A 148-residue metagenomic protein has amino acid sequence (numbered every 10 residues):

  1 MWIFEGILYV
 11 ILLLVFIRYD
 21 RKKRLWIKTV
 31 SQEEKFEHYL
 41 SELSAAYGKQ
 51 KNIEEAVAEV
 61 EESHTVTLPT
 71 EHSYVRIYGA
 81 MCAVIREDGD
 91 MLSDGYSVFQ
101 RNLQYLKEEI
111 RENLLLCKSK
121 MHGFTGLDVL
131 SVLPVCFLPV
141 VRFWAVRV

Functional and structural regions predicted by a protein language model:
M1, R21, L25-V30, S93-L138: Membrane-interface, cytosolic juxtamembrane amphipathic helix immediately N-terminal to a transmembrane helix, enriched
M1-E5, V135-V148: Juxtamembrane "helix exit" motif at the C-terminal ends of alpha-helical transmembrane segments in multi-pass membrane
I3-G6, V10, L14-R21, E34-K35 (+5 more regions): A generic structural signal for ordered alpha-helices
I7-P69, R76: Juxtamembrane/interface alpha-helical elements of multi-pass membrane proteins
L40, L68, C82, R86-G89 (+1 more regions): A structural signal for well-ordered alpha-helices, especially hydrophobic packing surfaces of coiled-coils
N52-E55, G123, V141-R147: Noncatalytic linker/hinge segments flanking ATPase motor cores
E55-A58, A83, Q104: Polar/charged alpha-helical tracts
P69-V98: Short, non-transmembrane cytosolic segments of multipass membrane proteins
